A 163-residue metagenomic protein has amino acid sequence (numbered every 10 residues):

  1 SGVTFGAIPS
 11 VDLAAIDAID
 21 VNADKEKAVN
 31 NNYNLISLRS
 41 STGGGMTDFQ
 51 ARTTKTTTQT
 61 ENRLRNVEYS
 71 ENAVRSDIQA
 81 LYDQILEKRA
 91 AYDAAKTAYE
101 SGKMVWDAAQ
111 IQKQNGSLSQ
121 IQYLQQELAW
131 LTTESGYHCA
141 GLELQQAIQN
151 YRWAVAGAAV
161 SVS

Functional and structural regions predicted by a protein language model:
S1, T42, F49, V67 (+8 more regions): Leucine-rich amphipathic alpha-helices with coiled-coil/heptad-repeat character
S1-D24, L35, Q149-S163: Short, solvent-exposed, mixed-charge loop/turn linkers that connect secondary-structure elements
A18-A73, Y92-G102, Y123-W130, A140: Amphipathic, heptad-repeat alpha-helical/coiled-coil signature enriched at exported N-termini that scaffold
A28-N31, A109, A147, A154: Structured segments of extracytoplasmic/periplasmic soluble domains in secreted or envelope-associated proteins
A90-C139, R152-W153, A159: Charged, solvent-exposed structural "stalk/scaffold" segments of large extracytoplasmic/peripheral assemblies
